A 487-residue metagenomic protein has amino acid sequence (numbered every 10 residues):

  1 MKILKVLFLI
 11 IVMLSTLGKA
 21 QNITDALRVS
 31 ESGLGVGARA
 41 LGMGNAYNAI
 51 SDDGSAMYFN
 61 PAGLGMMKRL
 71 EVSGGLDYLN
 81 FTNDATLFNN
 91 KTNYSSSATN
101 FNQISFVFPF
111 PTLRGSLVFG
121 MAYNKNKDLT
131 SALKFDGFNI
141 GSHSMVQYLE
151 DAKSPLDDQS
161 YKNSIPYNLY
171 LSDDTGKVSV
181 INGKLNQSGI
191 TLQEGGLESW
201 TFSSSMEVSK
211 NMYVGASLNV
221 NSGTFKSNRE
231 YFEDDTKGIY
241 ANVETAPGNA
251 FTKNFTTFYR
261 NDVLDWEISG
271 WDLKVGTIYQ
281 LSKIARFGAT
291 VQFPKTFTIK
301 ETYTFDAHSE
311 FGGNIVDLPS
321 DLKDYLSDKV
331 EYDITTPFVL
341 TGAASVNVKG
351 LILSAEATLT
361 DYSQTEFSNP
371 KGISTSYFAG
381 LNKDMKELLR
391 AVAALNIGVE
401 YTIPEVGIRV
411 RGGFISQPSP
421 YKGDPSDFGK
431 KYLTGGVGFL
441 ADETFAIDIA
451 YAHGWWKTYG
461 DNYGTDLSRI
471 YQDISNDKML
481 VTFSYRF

Functional and structural regions predicted by a protein language model:
M1-T24: Bacterial Sec-dependent N-terminal signal peptides
L7-F8, I50, F81, V406: A broad, structure-centric signal for solvent-exposed, well-ordered loop/edge residues that line or flank functional
Q21-G35, A40-L41, V107-F487: Outer-membrane beta-barrel porins/channels
A38, I50-F59, L64-G141, E198: Outer-membrane beta-barrel translocator/receptor signature
